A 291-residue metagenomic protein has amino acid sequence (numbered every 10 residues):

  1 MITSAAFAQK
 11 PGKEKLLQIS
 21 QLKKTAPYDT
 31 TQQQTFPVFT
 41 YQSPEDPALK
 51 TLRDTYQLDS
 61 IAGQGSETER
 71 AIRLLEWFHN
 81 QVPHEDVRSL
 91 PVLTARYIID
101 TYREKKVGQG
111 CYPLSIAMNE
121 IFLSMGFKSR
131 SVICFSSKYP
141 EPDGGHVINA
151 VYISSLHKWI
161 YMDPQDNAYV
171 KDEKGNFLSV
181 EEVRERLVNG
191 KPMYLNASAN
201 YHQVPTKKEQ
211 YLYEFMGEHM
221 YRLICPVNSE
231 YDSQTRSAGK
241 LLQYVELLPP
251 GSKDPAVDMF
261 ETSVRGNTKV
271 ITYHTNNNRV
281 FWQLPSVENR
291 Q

Functional and structural regions predicted by a protein language model:
M1-P11: Bacterial Sec-dependent N-terminal signal peptides
Q9-L16, W159: Cleaved targeting-peptide boundary
G12-K15, V38-E45, E67, N176 (+5 more regions): Intrinsic-disorder-associated interaction segments
E14-G110, I116: Secondary-structure boundary elements
G108-C111, V132-C134: Short His-Asn-centered micro-motif
I116-N189: Hydrophobic/aromatic-rich core segments of domains that either
V180-Q291: Alpha-helical and coiled-coil interaction segments, frequently adjacent to or embedded within charge-biased
